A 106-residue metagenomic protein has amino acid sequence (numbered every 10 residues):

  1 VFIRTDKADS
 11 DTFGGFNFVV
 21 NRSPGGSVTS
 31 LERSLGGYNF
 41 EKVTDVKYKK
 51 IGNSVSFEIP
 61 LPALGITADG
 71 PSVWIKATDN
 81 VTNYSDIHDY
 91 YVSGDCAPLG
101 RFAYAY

Functional and structural regions predicted by a protein language model:
F2-N21, L64-Y106: Acidic/polar low-complexity flexible segments
T12, F40-K42: Residues that act as N-cap/strand-start positions at coil-to-secondary-structure junctions
V20-N39: Trp/Tyr-centric glycan-recognition "aromatic platform" motifs on solvent-exposed beta-strand/loop surfaces
V43-Y48: Beta-strand-rich interaction surfaces with strong enrichment in secreted/lumenal proteins
K50-G52: Surface-exposed coil/turn segments at beta-strand junctions on protein surfaces, enriched
V55-L61: Short, well-ordered beta-strand segments enriched in hydrophobic/aromatic residues
